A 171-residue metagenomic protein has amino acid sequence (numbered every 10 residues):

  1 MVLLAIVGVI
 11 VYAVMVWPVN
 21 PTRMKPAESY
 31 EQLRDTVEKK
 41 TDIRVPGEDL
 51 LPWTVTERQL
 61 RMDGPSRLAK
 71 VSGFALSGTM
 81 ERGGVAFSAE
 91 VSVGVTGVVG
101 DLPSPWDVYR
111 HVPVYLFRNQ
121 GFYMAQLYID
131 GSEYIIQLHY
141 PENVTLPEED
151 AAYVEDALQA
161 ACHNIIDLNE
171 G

Functional and structural regions predicted by a protein language model:
M1-M15: Hydrophobic membrane-insertion alpha-helices, especially the h-region of bacterial N-terminal signal peptides
V11, T36-V37, A160: Compositionally biased, low-complexity segments enriched in small residues
A13-M24: Hydrophobic single-pass membrane-insertion segments
W17, T41-D42, G84, N143 (+1 more regions): Short, flexible coil/linker elements and helix-boundary hinge sites characteristic of intrinsically disordered
P26-Y128: Short, solvent-exposed recognition patches
G100-G171: A short, solvent-exposed beta-edge/loop patch
